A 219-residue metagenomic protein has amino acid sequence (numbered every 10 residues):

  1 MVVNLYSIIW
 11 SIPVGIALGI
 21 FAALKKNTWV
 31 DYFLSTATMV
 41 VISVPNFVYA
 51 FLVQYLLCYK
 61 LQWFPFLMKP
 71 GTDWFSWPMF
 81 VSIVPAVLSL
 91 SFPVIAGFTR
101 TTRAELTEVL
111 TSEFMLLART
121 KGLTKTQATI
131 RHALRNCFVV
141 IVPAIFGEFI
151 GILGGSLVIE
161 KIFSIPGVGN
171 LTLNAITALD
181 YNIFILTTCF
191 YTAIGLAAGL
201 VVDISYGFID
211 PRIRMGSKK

Functional and structural regions predicted by a protein language model:
M1-V30, F75-K219: Alpha-helical transmembrane segments of integral membrane proteins, especially multi-pass inner/plasma-membrane
S35-R100: Membrane-water interface segments at transmembrane-helix boundaries in multipass membrane proteins
